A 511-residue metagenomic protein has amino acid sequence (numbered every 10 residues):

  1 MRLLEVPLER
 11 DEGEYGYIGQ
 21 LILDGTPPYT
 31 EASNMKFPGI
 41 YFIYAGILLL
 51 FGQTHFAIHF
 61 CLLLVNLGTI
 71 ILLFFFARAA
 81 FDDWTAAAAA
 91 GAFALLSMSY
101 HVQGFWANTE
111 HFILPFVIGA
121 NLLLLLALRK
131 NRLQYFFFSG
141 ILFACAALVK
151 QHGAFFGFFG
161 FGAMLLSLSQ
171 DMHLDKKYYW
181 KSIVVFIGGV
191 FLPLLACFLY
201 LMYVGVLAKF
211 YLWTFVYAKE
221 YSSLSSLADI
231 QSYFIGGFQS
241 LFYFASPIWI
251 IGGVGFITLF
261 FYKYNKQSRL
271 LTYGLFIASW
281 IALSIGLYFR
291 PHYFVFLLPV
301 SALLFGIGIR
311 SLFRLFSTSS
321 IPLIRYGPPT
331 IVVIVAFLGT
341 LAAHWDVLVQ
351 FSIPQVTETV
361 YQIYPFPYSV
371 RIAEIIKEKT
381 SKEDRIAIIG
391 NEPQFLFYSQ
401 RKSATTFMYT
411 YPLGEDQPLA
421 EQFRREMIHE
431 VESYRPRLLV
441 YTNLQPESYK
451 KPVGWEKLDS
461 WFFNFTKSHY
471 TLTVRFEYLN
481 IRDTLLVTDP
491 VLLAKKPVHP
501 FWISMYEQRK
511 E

Functional and structural regions predicted by a protein language model:
F60-A80, L95, G119: Transmembrane-helix motifs of polytopic, lipid-linked glycan transferases
A79, A120-F138, L165-L174, P247-S268 (+1 more regions): Membrane-interface transmembrane helices that cradle and orient dolichyl/undecaprenyl
A89-S97, F143, A147: Short helix- or helix-capping micro-motifs that position conserved polar/aromatic residues at function-defining sites
Y135-Q151, G157-G162, L192, F276-I285: Membrane-interface alpha helices of multi-pass inner-membrane proteins
S139, A154, F158, G162 (+4 more regions): Short periplasmic/luminal acceptor-recognition loop of GT-C membrane glycosyltransferases, typified by
F155, W280-A282, G286-P328: Hydrophobic/aromatic-rich transmembrane helices and adjacent perimembrane loops
F156-F191, L259-K266, L303, I309-T318: Perimembrane helix-loop-helix junctions
I187-F191, L312-V347: Signature aromatic-anchored transmembrane alpha helix within multi-pass, membrane-resident enzymes that catalyze glycan
